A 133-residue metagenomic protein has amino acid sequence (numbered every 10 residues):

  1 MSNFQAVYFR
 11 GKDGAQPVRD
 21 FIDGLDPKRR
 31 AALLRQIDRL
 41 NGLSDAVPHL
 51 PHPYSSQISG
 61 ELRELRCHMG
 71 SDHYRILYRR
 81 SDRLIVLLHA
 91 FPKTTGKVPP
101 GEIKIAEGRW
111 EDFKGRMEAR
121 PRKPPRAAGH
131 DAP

Functional and structural regions predicted by a protein language model:
M1-H73, D82-I85, P92-P133: Basic, Lys/Arg-enriched alpha-helical interface segments
